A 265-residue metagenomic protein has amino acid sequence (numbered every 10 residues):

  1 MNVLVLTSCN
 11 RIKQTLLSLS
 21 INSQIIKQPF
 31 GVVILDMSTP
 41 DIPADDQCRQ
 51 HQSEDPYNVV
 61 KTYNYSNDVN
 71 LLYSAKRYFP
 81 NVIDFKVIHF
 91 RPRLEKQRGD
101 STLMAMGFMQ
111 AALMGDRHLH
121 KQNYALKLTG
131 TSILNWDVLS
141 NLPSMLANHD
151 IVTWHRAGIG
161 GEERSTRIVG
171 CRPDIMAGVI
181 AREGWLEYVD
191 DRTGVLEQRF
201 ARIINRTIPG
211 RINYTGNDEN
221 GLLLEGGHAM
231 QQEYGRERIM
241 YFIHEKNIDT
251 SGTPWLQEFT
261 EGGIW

Functional and structural regions predicted by a protein language model:
M1-W265: ER/Golgi luminal nucleotide-sugar-dependent glycosyltransferases, focusing on the catalytic module
